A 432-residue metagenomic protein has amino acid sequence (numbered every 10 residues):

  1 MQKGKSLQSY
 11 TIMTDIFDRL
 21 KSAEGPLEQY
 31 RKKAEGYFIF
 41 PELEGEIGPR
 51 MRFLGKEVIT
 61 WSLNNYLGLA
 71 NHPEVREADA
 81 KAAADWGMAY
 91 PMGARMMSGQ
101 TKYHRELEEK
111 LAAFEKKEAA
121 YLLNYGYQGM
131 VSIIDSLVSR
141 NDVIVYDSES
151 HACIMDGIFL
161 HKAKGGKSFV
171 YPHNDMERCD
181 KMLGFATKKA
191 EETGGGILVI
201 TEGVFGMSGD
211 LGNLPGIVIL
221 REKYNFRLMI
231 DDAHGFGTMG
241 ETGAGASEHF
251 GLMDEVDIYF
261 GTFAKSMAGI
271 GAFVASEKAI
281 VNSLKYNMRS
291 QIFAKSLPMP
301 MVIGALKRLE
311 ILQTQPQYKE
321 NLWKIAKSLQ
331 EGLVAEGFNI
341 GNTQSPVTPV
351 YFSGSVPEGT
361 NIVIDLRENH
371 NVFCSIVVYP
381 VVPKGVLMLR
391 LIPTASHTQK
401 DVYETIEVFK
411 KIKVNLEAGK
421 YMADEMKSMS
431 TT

Functional and structural regions predicted by a protein language model:
Q2-K5, S22-G87, F226: N-terminal "arm"/small-domain region of PLP-dependent enzymes with the aminotransferase-like
I39, K319-K327, E336-H370, P393-A395 (+1 more regions): Conserved PLP-binding catalytic core of the aspartate aminotransferase-like
P73, K81, D85, E109 (+3 more regions): PLP-dependent enzyme catalytic core of the Aspartate aminotransferase-like
E77, A84-Y125: Conserved N-terminal alpha-helix of the aminotransferase class I/II PLP-enzyme fold
Y125, Y146-K162: Substrate-binding/gating loop at the entrance of the active-site cleft, primarily in PLP-dependent aminotransferase-like
I134-A152, D180: Conserved PLP-anchoring active-site segment centered on the Schiff-base-forming lysine
S168-I230: Active-site phosphate-binding strand-loop segment of PLP-dependent enzymes
Y224-R227, H234, M239-Q344, E358 (+1 more regions): Active-site C-terminal subdomain of aminotransferase-like
